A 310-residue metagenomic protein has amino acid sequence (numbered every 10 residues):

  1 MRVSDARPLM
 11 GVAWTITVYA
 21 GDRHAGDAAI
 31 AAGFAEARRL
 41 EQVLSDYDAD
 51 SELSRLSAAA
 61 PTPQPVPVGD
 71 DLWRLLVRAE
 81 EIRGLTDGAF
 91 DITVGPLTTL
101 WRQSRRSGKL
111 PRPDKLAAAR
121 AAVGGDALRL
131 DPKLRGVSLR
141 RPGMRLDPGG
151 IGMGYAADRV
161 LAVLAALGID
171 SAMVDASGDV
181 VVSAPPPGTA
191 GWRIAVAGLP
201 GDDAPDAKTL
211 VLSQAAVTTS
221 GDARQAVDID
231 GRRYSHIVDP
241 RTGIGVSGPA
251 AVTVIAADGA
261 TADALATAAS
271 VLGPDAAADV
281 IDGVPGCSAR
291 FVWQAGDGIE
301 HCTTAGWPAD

Functional and structural regions predicted by a protein language model:
M1-D310: Mature catalytic core of soluble alpha/beta enzymes
